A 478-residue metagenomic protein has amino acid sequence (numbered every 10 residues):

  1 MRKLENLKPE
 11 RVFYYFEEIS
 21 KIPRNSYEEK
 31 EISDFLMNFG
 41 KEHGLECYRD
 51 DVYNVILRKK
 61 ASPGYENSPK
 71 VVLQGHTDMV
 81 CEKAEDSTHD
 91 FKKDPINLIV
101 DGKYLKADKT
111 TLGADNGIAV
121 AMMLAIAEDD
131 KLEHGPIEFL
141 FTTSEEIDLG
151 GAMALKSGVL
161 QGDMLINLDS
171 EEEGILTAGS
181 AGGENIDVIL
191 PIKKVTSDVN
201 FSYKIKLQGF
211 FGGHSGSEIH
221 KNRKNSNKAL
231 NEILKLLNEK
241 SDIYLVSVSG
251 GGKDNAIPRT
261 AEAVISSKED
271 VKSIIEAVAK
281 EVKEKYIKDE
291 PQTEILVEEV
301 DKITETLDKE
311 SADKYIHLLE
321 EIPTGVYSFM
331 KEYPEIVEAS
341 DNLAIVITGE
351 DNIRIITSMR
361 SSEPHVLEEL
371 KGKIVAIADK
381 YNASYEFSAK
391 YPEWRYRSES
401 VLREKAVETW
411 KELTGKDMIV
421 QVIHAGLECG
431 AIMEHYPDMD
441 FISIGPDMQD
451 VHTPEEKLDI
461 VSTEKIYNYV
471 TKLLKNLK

Functional and structural regions predicted by a protein language model:
R2-K103: Acidic/His- and Gly-rich active-site-bordering loop/insert found across diverse amide/peptide-bond hydrolases
L4, P9-V12, K331-P334, E338-I353 (+3 more regions): Zn-dependent metallopeptidase/amidohydrolase metal-coordination segment
Y65-P136, F141-D163, V199-S202, A312 (+4 more regions): Active-site metal-coordination/substrate-binding segment of hydrolases, especially metallo-dependent peptidases
T77-M79, L140-D148, D169-E173, F211 (+2 more regions): Acidic, glycine-rich active-site loops and adjacent beta-strand->loop/helix elements that engage anionic groups
K103-K106, E146-I147, M153-R360: Midchain, well-structured core segments that form catalytic/ion-binding scaffolds
S157-G158, R223-K240, K268, S311-E320 (+4 more regions): His/Asp/Glu-rich mid-to-C-terminal helical/loop segments that flank catalytic regions of hydrolases
R223-K228, E232-V248, Y396-M439: Active-site-adjacent substrate-binding region of metalloamidase/peptidase-like peptide-processing proteins
I336-V422: Substrate-recognition/cap regions that form aromatic- and gly/pro-loop-enriched pockets for small-molecule ligands
